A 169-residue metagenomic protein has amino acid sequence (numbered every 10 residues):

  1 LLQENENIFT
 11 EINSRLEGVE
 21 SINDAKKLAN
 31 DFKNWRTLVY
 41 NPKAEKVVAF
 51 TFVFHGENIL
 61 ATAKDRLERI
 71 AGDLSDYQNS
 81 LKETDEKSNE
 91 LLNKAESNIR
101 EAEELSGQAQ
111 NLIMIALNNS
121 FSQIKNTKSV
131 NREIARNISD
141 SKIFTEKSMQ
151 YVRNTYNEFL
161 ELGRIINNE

Functional and structural regions predicted by a protein language model:
L1-L2: Short, well-ordered alpha-helical segments that carry or flank key catalytic/ligand-binding motifs at enzyme/regulatory
N5-I134, I138, E146-R153, N157-E169: Extended amphipathic alpha-helical interaction segments
